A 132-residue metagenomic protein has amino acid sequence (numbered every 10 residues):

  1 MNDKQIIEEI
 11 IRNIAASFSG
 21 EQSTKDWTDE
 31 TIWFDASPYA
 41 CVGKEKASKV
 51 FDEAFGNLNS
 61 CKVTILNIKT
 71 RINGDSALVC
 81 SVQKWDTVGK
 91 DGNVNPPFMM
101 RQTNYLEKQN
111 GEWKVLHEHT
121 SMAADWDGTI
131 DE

Functional and structural regions predicted by a protein language model:
M1-D26, I32-E132: A beta-strand edge to alpha-helix "cap/lid" segment located at domain peripheries
